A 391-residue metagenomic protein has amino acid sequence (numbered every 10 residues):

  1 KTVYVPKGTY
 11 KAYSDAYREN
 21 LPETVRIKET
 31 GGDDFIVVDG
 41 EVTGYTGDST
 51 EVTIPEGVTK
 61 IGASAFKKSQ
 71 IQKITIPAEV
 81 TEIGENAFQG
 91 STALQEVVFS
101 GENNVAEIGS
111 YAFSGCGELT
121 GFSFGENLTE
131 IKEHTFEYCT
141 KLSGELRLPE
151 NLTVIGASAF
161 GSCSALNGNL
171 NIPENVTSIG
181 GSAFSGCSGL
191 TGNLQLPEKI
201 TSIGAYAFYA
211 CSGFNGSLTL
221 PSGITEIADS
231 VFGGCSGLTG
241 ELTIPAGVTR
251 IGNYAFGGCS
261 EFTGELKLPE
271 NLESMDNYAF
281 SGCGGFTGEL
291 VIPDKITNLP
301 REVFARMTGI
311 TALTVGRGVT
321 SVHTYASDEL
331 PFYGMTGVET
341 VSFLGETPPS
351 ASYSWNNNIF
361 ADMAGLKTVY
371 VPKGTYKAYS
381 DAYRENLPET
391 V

Functional and structural regions predicted by a protein language model:
K1-T9, E23-V38, T46-K60, S69-E82 (+13 more regions): Structural signature of tandem-repeat unit edges
A12-E23, S354-F360, K377-T390: Short, aromatic/basic amphipathic alpha-helical patches
Y17-R18, Q72, Q95, Y111 (+6 more regions): Intrinsically disordered, low-complexity repeat/linker tracts enriched for polar/charged residues
A63-A65, G84-A87, G109-A112, K132-E137 (+10 more regions): Consensus positions within tandem repeat domains that build extended binding/scaffold surfaces
